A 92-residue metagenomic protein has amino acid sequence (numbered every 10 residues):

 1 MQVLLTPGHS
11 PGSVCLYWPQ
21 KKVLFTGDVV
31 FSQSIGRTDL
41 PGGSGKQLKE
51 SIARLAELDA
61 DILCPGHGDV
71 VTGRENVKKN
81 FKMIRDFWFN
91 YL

Functional and structural regions predicted by a protein language model:
Q2-L5, S10-Y91: Metallo-beta-lactamase
